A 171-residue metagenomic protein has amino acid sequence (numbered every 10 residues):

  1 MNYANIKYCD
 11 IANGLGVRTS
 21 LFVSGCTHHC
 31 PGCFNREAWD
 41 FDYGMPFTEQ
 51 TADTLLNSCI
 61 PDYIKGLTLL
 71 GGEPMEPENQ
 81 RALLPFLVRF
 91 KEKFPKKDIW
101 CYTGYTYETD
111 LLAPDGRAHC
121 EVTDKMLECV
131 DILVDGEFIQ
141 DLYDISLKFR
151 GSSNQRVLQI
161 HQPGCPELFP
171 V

Functional and structural regions predicted by a protein language model:
M1-F22, P31, N35-D42, F169: N-terminal [4Fe-4S]-dependent radical SAM core
A12, E108, P166: Flexible, glycine-rich phosphate/dinucleotide-binding loops and adjacent beta-alpha linkers at cofactor/substrate
H28: Glycine-centered loop/turn positions within well-structured domains that cap or flank conserved ligand/cofactor-binding
N35-Q50, D62-P77, K96-G116, L127-D141 (+1 more regions): Core AdoMet radical
T48-A52, Q80-L87, D115-V122: Charged helix-capping and loop-helix junction motifs
A52-I60: Short, charged beta->alpha transition segments
F86-K91, Y143-V171: P-loop/Walker A phosphate-binding loop and immediately adjacent motor/lid segment at beta-alpha junctions
F86-K93, V122-K125, C129: Catalytic-core regions built around general acid/base machinery
